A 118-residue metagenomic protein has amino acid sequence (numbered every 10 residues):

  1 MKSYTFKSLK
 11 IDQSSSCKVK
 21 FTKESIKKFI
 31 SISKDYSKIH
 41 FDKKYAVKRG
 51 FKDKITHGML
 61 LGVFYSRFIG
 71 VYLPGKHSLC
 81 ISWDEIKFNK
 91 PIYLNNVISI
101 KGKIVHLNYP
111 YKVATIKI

Functional and structural regions predicted by a protein language model:
M1-S14, K18, F88, I92-I118: HotDog/MaoC-like acyl-thioester-processing domains
M1-T56: Catalytic strand-loop segment that frames the active site of acyl-thioester-processing enzymes
K48-T56, G62-I104, V113: Hydrophobic beta-strand-centered segment that forms part of the acyl-chain substrate-binding groove
